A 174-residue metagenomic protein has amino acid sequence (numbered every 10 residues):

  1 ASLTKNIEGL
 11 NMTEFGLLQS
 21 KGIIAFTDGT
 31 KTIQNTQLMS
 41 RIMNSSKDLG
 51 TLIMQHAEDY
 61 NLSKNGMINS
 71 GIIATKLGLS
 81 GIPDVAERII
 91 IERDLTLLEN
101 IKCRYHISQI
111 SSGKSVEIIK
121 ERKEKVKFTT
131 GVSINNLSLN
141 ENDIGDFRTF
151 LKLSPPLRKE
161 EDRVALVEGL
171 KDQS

Functional and structural regions predicted by a protein language model:
A1-L10: Metal-cofactor-binding active-site regions of metalloenzymes
L10-S174: Histidine/acidic residue-rich metal-binding segments in metalloenzymes
